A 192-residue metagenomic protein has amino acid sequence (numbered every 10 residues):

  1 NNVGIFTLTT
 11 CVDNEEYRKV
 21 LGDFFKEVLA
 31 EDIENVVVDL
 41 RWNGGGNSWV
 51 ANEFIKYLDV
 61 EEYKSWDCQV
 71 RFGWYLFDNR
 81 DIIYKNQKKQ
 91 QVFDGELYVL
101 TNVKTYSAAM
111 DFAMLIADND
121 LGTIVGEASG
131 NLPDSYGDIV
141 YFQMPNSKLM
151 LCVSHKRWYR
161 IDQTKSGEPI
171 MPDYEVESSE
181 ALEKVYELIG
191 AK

Functional and structural regions predicted by a protein language model:
N1-V36, L40-G44, W49, K56 (+5 more regions): Flexible, low-complexity junctional segments that flank or bridge functional domains
T10-N14, W42-S48, V103-S107, S129-L132 (+1 more regions): Solvent-exposed loop/turn segments at secondary-structure junctions within structured extracellular/periplasmic domains
R18-F25, A51-I55, L97, A109-A113 (+2 more regions): Extracytoplasmic/secreted envelope proteins and their assembly/folding machinery, especially bacterial periplasmic
V36-V37, Y98, T123, C152: A structural signal for isolated positions on well-ordered beta-strands in alpha/beta enzyme cores
G45-E96, D134-Q143, H155-Y159, T164-S166: Gly/Ser/Thr-rich loop/hinge elements
E96-D118, T123-G130: Extended C-terminal subregions enriched in glycine
A117, I124-M144, V153: C-terminal soluble interaction/assembly domains
K165-K192: Low-complexity, Gly/Ser/Thr/Pro-rich intrinsically disordered linker/tail segments
